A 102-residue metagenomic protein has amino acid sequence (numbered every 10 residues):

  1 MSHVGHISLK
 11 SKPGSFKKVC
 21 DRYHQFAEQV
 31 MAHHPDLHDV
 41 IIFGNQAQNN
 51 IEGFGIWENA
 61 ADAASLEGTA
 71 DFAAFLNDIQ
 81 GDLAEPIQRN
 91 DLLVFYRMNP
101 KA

Functional and structural regions predicted by a protein language model:
M1, L9-K10, H38-N49, F75-A102: Glycine-rich beta-strand-turn "strand-cap" elements at beta-sheet edges
K10, F54-I56: Short hydrophobic/aromatic beta-strand micro-patches that form the beta-sheet surface supporting nucleotide- or nucleic
K10-Y23: Short, surface-exposed ligand-recognition loops at beta-strand->loop->(often short) alpha-helix junctions that present
S15-K17, A61-A63, R97: Residue-level signal for secondary-structure boundary sites
Q25-H38, I56-N90: An amphipathic, aromatic/His-enriched active-site/gating alpha helix that lines ligand/cofactor pockets
